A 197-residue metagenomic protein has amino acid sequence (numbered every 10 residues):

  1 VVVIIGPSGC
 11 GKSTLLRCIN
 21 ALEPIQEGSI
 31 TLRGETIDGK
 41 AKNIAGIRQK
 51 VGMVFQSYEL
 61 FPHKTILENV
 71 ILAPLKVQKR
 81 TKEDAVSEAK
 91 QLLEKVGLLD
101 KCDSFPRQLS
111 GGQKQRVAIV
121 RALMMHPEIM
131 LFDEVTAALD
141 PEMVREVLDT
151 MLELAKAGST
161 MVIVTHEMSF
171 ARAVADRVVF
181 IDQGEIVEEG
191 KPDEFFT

Functional and structural regions predicted by a protein language model:
V1-P192: ABC family nucleotide-binding domain
D193-T197: Short acidic-hydrophobic catalytic motif
